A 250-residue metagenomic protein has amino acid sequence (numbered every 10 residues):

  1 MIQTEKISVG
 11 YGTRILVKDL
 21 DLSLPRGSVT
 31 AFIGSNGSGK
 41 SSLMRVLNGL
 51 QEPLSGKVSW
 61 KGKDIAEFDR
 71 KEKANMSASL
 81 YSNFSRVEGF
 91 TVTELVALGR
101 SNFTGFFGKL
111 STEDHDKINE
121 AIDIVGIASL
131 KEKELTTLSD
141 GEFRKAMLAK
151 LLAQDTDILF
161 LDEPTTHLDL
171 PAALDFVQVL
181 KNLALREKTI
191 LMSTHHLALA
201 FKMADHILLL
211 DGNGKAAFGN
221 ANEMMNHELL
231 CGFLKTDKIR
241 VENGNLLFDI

Functional and structural regions predicted by a protein language model:
I33-S35: The feature captures the beta-strand-to-loop junction immediately N-terminal to the Walker
N48: Helix-to-loop junction immediately C-terminal to a conserved catalytic motif
G56-D64: Conserved ABC transporter NBD signature motif
A97, T112-L130, D155: Conserved ABC ATPase "signature" region
K109, E134-L138: Conserved ABC ATPase signature
L159-E163: Catalytic Walker B motif of ABC-type/P-loop ATPase nucleotide-binding domains
G232-I250: ABC ATPase nucleotide-binding domains
